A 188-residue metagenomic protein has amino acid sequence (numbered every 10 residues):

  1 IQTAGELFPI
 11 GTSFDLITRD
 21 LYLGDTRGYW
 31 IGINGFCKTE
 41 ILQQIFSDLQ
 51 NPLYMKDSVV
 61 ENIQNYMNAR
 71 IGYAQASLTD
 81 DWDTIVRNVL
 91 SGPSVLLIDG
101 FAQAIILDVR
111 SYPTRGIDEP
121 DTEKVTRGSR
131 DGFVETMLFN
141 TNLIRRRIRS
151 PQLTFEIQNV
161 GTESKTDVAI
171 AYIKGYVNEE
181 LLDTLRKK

Functional and structural regions predicted by a protein language model:
I1-K188: Membrane-embedded alpha-helical signal segments
